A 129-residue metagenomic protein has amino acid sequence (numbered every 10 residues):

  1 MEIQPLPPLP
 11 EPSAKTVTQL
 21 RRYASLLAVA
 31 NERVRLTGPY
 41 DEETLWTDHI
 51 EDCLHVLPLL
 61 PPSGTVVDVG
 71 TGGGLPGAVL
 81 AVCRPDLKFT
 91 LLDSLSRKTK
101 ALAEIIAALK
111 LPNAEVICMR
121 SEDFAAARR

Functional and structural regions predicted by a protein language model:
M1-V67, K100, E104-A114: Class I SAM-dependent transferase core
L54-R129: Conserved SAM/SAH cofactor-binding pocket of Class I
